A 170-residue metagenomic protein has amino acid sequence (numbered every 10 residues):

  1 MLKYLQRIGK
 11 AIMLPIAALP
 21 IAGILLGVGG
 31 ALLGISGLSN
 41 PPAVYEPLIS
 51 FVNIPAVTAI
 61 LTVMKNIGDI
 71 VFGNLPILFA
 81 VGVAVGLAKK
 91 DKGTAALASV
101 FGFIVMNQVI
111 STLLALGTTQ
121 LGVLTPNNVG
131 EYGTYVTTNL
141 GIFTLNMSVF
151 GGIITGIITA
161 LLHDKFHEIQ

Functional and structural regions predicted by a protein language model:
L2-I169: Early transmembrane hairpin of solute transport permeases
